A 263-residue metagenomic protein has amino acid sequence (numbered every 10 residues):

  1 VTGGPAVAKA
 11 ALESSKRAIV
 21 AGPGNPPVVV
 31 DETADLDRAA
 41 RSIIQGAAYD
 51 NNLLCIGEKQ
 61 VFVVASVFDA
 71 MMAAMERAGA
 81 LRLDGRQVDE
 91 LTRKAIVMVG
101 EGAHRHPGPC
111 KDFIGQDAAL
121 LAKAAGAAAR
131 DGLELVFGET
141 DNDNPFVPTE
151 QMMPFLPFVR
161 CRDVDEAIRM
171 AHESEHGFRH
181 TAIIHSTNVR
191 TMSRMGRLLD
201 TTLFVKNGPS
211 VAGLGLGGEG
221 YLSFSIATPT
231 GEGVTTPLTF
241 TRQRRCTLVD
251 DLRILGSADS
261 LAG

Functional and structural regions predicted by a protein language model:
V1-T2: Active-site phosphate-binding strand-loop segment of PLP-dependent enzymes
P5: Short gly/Ser/Thr-rich phosphate-binding loop of adenylate-forming enzymes
A8-V136, T140-N142: ALDH superfamily catalytic-core signature
G126-G263: Conserved C-terminal structural/oligomerization subdomain of aldehyde/semialdehyde dehydrogenase
